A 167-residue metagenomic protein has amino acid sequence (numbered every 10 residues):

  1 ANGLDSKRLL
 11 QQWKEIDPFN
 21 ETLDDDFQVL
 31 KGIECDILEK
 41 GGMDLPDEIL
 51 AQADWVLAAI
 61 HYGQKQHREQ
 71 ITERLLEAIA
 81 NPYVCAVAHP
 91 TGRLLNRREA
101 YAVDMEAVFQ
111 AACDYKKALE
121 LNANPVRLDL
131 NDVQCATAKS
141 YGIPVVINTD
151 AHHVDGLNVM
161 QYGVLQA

Functional and structural regions predicted by a protein language model:
A1-Q28, I37-A167: Charged catalytic cores and adjacent phosphate/nucleic-acid-binding surfaces used for phosphate/nucleic-acid chemistry
E34: Two-metal-ion RNase H-like nuclease active-site motif
